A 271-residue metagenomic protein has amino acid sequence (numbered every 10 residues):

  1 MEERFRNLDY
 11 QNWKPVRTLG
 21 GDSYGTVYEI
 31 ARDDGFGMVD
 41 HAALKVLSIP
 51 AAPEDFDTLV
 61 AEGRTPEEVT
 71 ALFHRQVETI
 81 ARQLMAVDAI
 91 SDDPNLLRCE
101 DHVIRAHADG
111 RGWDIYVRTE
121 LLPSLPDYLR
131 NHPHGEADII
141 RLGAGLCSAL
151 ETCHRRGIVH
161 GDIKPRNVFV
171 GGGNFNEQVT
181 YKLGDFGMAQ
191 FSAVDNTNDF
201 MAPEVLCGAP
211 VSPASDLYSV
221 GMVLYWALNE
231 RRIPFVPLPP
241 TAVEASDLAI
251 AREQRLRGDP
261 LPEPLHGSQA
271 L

Functional and structural regions predicted by a protein language model:
R32-A81: ATP-binding glycine-rich loop module of kinase domains
R98-W113: Short beta-strand micro-motifs within the conserved protein kinase catalytic domain, predominantly in the N-lobe
G110-S124: Conserved short submotifs of the Hanks-type protein kinase catalytic core that shape the nucleotide-binding pocket
L125-G135: AlphaC helix of the protein kinase catalytic domain
L142-G143: Activation segment signature within eukaryotic-like protein kinase domains
H154-G171: Catalytic-loop of the protein kinase fold
D216: Conserved catalytic-loop aspartate of Hanks-type protein kinases
